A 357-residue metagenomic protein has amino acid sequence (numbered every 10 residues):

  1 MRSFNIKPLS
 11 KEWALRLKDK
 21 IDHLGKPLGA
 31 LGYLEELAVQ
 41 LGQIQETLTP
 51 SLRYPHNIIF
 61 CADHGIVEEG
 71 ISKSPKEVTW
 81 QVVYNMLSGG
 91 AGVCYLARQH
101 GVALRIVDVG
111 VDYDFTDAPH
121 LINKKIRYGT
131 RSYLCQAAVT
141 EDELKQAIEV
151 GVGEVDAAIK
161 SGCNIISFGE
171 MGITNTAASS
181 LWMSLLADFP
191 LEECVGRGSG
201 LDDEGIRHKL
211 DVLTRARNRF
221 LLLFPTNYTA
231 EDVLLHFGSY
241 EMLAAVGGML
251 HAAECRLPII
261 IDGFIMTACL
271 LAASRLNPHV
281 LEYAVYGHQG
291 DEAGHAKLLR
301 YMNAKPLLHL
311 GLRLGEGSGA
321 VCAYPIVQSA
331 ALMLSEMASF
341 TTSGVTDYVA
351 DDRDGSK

Functional and structural regions predicted by a protein language model:
M1-K357: N-terminal loops that bind phosphate or other acidic moieties and the adjacent beta-alpha structural core
